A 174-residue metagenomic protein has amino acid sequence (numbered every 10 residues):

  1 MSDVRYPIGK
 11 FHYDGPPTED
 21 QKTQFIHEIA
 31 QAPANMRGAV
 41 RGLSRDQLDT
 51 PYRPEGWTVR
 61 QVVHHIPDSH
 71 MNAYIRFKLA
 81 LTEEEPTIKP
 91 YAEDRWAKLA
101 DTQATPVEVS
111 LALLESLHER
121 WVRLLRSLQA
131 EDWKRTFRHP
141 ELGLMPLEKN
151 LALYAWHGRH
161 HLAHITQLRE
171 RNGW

Functional and structural regions predicted by a protein language model:
M1-I8, H12-D14, L48-R95, E119-V122 (+1 more regions): Short, contiguous alpha-helical
F11-H27: Short, charged, low-complexity loops and linkers
D20-Q24, R60-Q61, I75, T105-V109 (+1 more regions): Positions in alpha-helical segments
Q21, E28, P54, T58 (+3 more regions): Alpha-helix N-cap/loop-to-helix boundary motif
K22, H27-A39, R95-K134: Acidic/histidine-rich alpha-helical segments that form the ligand environment of transition-metal centers
I29-W57: A glycine-rich, hydrophobic loop/mini-helix early in the fold
